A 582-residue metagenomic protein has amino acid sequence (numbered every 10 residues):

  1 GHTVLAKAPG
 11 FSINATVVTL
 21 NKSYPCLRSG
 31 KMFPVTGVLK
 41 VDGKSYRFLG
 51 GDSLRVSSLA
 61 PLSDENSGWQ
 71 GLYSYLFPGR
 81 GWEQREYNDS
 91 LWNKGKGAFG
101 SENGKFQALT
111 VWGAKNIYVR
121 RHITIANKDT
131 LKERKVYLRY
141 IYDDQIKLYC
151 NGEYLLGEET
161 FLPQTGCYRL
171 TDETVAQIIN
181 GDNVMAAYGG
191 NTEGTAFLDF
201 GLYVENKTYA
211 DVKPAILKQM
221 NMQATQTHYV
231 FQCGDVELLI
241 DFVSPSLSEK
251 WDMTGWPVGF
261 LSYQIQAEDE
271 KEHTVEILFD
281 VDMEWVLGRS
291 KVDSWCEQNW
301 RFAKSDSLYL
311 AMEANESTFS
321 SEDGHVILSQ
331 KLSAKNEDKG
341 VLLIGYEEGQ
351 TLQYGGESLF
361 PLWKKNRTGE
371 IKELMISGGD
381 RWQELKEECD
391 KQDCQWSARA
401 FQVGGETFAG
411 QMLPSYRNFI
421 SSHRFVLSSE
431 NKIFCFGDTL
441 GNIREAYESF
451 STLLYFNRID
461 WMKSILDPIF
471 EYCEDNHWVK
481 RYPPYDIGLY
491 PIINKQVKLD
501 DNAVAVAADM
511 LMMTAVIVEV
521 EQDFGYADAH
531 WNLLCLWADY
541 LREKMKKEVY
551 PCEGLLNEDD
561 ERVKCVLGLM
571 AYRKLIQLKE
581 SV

Functional and structural regions predicted by a protein language model:
I13, V17-L54, F77-P78, N206-I216 (+1 more regions): Carboxylate/His-rich catalytic cores and anion/metal-binding grooves
S45-Y46, G50-Q84, N183-M185, N206-P214 (+4 more regions): Acidic/polar, glycine-enriched structural segments that form the non-catalytic walls/loops of the carbohydrate-binding
N66-Q70, G410, Y416, V426-K432 (+2 more regions): Catalytic cores of carbohydrate-active enzymes
W92, K115, I123, N127-G152 (+1 more regions): Aromatic-lined ligand-binding clefts that engage carbohydrates, nucleic acids, or primary amines
N103-Y118, E158-T165: Extracellular beta-rich ligand/substrate-recognition surface
W112-K128, Y168-L170, H228: Short beta-strands within extracellular/lumenal beta-sheet-rich domains
I141, K147-Y203: Beta-strand-rich ligand-recognition modules
E370-M375, D438-E548, E558-L569: Aromatic-rich carbohydrate-recognition surfaces in CAZymes
